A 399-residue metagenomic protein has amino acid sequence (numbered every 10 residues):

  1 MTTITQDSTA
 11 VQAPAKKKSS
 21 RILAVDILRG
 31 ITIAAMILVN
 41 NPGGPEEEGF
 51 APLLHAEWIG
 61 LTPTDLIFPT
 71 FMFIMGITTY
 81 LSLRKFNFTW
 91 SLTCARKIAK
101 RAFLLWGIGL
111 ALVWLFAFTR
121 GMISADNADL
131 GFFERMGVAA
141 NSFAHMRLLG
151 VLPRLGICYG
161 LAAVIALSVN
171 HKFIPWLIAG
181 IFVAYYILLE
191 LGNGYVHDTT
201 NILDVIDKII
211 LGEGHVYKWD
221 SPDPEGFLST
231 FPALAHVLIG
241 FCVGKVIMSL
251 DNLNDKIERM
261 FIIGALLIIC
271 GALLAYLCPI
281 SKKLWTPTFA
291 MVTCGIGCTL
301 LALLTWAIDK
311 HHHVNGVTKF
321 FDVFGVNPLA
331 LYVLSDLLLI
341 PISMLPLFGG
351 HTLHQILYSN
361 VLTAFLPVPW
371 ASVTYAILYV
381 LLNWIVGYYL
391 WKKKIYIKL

Functional and structural regions predicted by a protein language model:
T2-L399: Alpha-helical transmembrane segments and their immediate juxtamembrane cytosolic regions
